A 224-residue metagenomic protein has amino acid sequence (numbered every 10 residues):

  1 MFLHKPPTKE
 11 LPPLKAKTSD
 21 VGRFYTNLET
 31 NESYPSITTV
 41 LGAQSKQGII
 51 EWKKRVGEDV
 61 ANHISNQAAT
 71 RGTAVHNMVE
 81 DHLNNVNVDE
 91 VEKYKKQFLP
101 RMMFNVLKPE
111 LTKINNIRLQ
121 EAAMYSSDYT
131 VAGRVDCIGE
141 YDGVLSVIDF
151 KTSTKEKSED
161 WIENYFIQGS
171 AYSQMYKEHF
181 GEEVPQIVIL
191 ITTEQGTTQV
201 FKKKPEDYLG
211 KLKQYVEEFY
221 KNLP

Functional and structural regions predicted by a protein language model:
M1-A132: Metal-dependent nuclease catalytic cores that hydrolyze phosphodiester bonds in DNA/RNA, characterized by
V86-E90, E183, L223: Secondary-structure transition/capping residues
L119-K221: Mg2+/Mn2+-dependent nuclease catalytic core
